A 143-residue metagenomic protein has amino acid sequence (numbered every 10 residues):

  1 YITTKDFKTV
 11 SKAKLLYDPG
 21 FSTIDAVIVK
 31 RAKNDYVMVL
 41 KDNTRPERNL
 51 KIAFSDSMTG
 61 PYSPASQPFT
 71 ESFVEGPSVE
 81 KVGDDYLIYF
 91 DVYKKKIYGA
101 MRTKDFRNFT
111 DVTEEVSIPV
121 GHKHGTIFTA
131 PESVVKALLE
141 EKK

Functional and structural regions predicted by a protein language model:
Y1-K143: Carbohydrate-active catalytic/glycan-binding domains of CAZyme proteins, especially the secreted or lumenal ectodomains
